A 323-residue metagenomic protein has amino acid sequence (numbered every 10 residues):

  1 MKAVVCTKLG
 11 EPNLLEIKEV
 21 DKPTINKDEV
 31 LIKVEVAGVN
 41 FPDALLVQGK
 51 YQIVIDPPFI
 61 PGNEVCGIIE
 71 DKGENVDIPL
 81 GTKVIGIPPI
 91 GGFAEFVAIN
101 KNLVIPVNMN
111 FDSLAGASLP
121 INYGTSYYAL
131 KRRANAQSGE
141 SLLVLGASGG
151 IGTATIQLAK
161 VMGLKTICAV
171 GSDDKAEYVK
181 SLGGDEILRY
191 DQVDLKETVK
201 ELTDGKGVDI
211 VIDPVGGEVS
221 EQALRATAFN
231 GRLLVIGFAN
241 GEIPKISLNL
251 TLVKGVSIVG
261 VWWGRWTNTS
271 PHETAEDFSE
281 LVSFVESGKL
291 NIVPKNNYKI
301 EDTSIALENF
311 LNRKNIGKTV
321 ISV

Functional and structural regions predicted by a protein language model:
D21-G38, K50-G91: Glycine-rich beta-strand-centered segment in the early N-terminal region that forms part of a ligand/cofactor-binding
V36, L45, K83-G146: NAD(P)H dinucleotide-binding glycine-rich loop of Rossmann-like/cofactor-binding domains, especially the beta1-alpha1
G92-E95, G171-Y178, I243-L248: Short, glycine/polar-rich helix-capping loops at beta-to-alpha or helix-loop-helix junctions that flank or form
L119, Y123-Q192: Mid-domain Rossmann-like dinucleotide-binding core that forms the NAD(H)/NADP(H) cofactor-binding site
V170, E218-K289, S322-V323: Glycine-rich phosphate-binding loop and adjacent beta-alpha segment of Rossmann(oid) nucleotide-cofactor-binding
D194-G205: Short amphipathic alpha-helix with an adjacent loop that forms part of the alpha/beta core around
V282, S287-N296, S304-V323: C-terminal capping/lid region of NAD(P)-dependent oxidoreductase domains
